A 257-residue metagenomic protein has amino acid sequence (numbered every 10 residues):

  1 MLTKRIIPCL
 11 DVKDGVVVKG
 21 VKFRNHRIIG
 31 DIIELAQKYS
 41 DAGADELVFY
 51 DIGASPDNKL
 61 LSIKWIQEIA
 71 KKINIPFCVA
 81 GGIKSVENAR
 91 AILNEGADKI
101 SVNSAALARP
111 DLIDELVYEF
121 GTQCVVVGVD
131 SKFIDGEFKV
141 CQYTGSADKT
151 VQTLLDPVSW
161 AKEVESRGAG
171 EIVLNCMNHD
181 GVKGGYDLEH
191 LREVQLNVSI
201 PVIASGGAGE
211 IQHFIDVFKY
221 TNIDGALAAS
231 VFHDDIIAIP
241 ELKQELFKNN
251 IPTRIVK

Functional and structural regions predicted by a protein language model:
M1-K22, K132-F133, I255-K257: N-terminal amphipathic alpha-helix/helix-capping segment at the start of soluble metabolic enzymes
L2-I6, A54-K71, K84-R90, S104-V126 (+4 more regions): Active-site-adjacent beta->alpha loops and helix N-cap segments on the catalytic face of soluble alpha/beta enzymes
R5-C9, E46, N74-C78, K99-S101 (+5 more regions): Structural preference for beta-strand elements that scaffold enzyme active sites
D11, Y39, L47, I92 (+6 more regions): Conserved, mostly hydrophobic/aromatic
V12-D14, V18-K19, A97-L174, N178-H179 (+1 more regions): Conserved anion-binding
V17-L60: N-terminal beta-alpha supersecondary unit
I28-S40, S85-A91, T153-E163, I211-F214: Short, acidic/polar
I73, F77-I100, E189-A226: Catalytic cores of alpha/beta
